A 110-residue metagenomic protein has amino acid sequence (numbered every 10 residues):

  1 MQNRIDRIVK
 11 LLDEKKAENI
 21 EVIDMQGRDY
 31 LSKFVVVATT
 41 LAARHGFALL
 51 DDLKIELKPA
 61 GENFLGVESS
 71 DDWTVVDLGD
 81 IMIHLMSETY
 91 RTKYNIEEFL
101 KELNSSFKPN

Functional and structural regions predicted by a protein language model:
M1-E62, S106-N110: Ribosome large-subunit tunnel/peptidyl-transferase-proximal elements
E21, G27, N63, Y90-F99: Glycine-rich, flexible loop/turn motifs
Y30, F34-V35, D71, V75 (+2 more regions): Charge-rich, low-complexity amphipathic helices in intrinsically disordered tails/linkers adjacent to domains
I55, S70-D72, F99-L100, F107-K108: Short, intrinsically disordered/low-complexity patches at protein termini and at juxtamembrane boundaries
E56-L85: Mid-chain, well-packed structural core segment of small domains
V75-E102: C-terminal structural segments of small proteins and small subunits
